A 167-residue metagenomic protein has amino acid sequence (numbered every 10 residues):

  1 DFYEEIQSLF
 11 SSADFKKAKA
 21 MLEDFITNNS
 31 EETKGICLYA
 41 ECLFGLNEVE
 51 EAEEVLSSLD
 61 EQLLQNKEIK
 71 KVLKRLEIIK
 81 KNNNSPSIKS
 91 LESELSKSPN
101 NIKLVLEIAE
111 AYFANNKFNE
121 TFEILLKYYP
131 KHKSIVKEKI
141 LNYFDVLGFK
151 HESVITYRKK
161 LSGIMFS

Functional and structural regions predicted by a protein language model:
Y3-Q7, S11, L56-S98, K103: Alpha-helical adaptor scaffolds
E5, Y39, L73, I108 (+2 more regions): Structural register within alpha-helical repeat arrays
S12, L46, K80-N82, N115 (+1 more regions): Structural motif corresponding to the intra-repeat A-B loop/turn of tetratricopeptide repeats
F15-K16, V49, F118, H151: TPR-repeat structural position
S30, L63-L64, S98-N100, N116 (+2 more regions): Short coil turns that delineate tetratricopeptide repeat
L141-S167: Terminal, low-structured helical/coil segments at or just beyond the last alpha-helical repeat
